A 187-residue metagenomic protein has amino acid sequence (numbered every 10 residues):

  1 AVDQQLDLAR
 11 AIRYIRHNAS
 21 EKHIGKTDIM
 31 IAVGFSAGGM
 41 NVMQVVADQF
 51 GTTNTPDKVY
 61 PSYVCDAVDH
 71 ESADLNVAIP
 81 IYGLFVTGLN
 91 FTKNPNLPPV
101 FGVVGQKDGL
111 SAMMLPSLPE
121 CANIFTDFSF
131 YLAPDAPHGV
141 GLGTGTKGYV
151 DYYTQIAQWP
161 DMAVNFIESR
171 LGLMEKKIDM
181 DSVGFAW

Functional and structural regions predicted by a protein language model:
V2-A9, S72, S111, Y153 (+1 more regions): Non-membrane alpha-helical structural segments and their capping/turn regions in soluble enzymes
L6-N96: Primarily recognizes the serine-hydrolase "nucleophile elbow" in alpha/beta-hydrolase and SGNH/GDSL folds
L8-I12, L118, V164: Generic structural signal for well-ordered alpha-helices, preferentially at hydrophobic/aromatic core positions
F101-V104: Short beta-strand/loop motif that positions the catalytic acidic residue of the alpha/beta-hydrolase fold
Q106-G109, D135-P137: Acidic beta-to-alpha connecting loop that harbors the catalytic carboxylate
G109-L115: Conserved alpha/beta-hydrolase "acid-adjacent" motif
P116-F125: Conserved loop-alpha-helix segment in the C-terminal half of the alpha/beta-hydrolase fold that carries the catalytic
F125-W187: C-terminal catalytic histidine-bearing segment of alpha/beta-hydrolase fold enzymes
